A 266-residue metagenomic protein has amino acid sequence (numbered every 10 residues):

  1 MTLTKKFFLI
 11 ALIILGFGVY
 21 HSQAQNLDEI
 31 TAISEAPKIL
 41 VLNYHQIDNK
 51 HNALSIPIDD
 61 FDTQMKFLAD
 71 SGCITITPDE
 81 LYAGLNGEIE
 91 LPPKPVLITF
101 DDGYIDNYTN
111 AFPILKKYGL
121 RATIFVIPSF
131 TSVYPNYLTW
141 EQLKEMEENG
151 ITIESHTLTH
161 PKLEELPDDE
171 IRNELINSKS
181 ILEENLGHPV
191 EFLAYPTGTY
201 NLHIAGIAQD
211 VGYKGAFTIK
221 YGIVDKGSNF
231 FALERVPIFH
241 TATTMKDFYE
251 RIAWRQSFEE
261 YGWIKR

Functional and structural regions predicted by a protein language model:
M1-A11: N-terminal Sec-pathway targeting helices
I10-G18: Bacterial N-terminal signal peptides
Y20-T99, Y104-Y108, E165-R266: C-terminal active-site subregion of NodB/CE4 polysaccharide deacetylases
L42-Y44, T152-H160: Histidine-centered catalytic micro-motifs
Q46-K50, S129, T159-P161: A short, flexible beta-alpha/helix-coil linker loop
F112-G119, L138-S155: Acidic (Asp/Glu)-rich catalytic clusters
G119-W140: A short, conserved beta-to-alpha structural element at the edge of catalytic cores that scaffolds binding
F125, H156, A216-T218: Short beta-strand and adjacent tight-turn residues that come in two discontinuous sequence segments and form the edges
